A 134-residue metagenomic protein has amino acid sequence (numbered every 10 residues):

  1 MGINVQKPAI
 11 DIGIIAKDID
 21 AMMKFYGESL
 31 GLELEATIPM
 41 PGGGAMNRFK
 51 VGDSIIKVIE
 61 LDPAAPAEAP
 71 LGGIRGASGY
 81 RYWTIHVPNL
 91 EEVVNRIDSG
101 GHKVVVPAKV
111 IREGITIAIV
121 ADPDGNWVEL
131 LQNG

Functional and structural regions predicted by a protein language model:
M1-I10, E33-T84, V94-A121, G134: Vicinal oxygen chelate
D11, D20, D122-D124: Acidic side chains
M22-G27, I97, G125: Conserved active-site tyrosine of GNAT-family acetyltransferases
W127-L130: Short glycine-/small-residue motifs
